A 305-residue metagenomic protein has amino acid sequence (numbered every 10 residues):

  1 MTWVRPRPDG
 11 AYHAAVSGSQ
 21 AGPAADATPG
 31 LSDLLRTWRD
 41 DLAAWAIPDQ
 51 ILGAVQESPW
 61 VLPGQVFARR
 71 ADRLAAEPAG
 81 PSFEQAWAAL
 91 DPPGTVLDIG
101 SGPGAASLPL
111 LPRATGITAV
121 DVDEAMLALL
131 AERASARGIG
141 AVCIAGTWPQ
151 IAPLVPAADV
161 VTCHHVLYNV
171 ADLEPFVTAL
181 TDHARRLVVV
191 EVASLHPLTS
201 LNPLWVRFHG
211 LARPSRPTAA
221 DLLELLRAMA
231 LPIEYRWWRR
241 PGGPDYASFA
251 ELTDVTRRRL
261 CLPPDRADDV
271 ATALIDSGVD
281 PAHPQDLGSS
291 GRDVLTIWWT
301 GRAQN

Functional and structural regions predicted by a protein language model:
G10-D91: Conserved class I S-adenosyl-L-methionine
G94-G102: Conserved class I S-adenosyl-L-methionine
P103-Q150: Class I SAM-dependent methyltransferase SAM/SAH-binding core
V160-D172: A short SAM/SAH-binding and catalytic strip from SAM-dependent methyltransferases
E174-V189: A short glycine-rich, Lys/Arg-flanked "PGG" loop and its adjoining helix->strand segment in the class I
L187-P214: Conserved class I S-adenosyl-L-methionine
S215-A230: Short alpha-helix
P232-N305: Conserved Class I S-adenosyl-L-methionine
